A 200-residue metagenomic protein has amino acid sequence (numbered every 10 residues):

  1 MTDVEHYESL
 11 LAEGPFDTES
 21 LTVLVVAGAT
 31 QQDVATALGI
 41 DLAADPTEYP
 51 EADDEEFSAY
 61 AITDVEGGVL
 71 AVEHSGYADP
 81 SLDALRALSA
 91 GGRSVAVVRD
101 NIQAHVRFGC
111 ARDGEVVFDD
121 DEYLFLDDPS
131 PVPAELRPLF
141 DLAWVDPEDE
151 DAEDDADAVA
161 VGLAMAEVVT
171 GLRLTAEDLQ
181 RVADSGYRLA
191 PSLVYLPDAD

Functional and structural regions predicted by a protein language model:
D3-A134, L139-P147: Hydrophobic alpha-helical segments that drive targeting, anchoring, or assembly
V4, L10, R112-D200: Long, compositionally biased intrinsically disordered terminal regions
